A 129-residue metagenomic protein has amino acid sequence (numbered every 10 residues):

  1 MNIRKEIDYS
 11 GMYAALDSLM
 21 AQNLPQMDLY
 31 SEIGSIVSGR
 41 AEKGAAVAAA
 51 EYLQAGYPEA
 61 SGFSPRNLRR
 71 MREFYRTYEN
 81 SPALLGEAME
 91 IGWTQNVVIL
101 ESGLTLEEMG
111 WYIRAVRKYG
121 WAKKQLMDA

Functional and structural regions predicted by a protein language model:
M1-A129: Basic, low-complexity intrinsically disordered segments
